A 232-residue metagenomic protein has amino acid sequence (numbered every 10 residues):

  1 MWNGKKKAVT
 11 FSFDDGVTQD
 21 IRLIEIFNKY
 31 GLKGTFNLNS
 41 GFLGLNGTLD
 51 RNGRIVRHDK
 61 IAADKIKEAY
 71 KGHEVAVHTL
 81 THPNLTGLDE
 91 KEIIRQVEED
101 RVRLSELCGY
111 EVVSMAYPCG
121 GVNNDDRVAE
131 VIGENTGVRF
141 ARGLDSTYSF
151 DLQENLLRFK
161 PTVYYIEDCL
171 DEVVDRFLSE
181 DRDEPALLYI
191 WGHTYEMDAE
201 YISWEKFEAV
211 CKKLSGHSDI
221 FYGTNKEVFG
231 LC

Functional and structural regions predicted by a protein language model:
M1-N3, K29-G31, S105-E106, T136-D151 (+3 more regions): C-terminal domain-boundary segment and adjacent tail
M1-Q19: Boundary/entry segment of secreted carbohydrate-active catalytic domains
T10-F11, E74, I220: Hydrophobic "anchor" residues on beta-strands that sit immediately upstream of conserved functional sites
F11-S12, V77, N135, L144-S146 (+5 more regions): Glycan-processing catalytic domains of CAZymes
D15-T18, G121-V122, Y165-I166: Short beta->alpha connector loops
R22-I26, R127-V131, V210: A short acidic, amphipathic alpha-helical/loop segment
N28-D126, G137-R139, D145-R158, L187-M197: Metal-dependent polysaccharide deacetylase catalytic core of the NodB/CE4 family, i.e., the active-site-bearing domain
E90-R95, D171, Y201-W204, E208: Non-membrane alpha-helical structural segments and their capping/turn regions in soluble enzymes
